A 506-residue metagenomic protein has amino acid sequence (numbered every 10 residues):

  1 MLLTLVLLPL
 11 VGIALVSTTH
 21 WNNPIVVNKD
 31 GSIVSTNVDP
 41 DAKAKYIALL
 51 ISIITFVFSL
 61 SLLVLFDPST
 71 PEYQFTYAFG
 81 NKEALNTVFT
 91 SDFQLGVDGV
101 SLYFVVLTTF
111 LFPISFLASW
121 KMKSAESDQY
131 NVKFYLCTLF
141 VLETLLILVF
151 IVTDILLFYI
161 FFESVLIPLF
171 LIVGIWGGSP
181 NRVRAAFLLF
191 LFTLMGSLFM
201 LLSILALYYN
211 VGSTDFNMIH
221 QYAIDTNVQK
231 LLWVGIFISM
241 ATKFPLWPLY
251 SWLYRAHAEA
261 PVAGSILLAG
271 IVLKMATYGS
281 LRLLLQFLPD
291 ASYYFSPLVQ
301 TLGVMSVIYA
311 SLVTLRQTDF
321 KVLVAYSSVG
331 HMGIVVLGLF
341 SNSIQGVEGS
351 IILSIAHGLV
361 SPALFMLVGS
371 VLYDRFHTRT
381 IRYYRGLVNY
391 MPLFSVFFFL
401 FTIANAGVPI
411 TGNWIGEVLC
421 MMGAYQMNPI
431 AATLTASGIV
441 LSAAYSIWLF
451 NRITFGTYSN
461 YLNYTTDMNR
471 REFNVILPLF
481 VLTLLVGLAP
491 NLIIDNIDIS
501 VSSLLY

Functional and structural regions predicted by a protein language model:
M1, L15-C137, S502: Transmembrane helix-loop-helix hairpins at membrane boundaries of multipass inner-membrane proteins
M1-L8, V97-T108, I155-P168, Q229-M240 (+2 more regions): Structural signature of hydrophobic alpha-helical transmembrane segments
I13-T18, L60, F116-L117, T144-L148 (+11 more regions): Alpha-helical transmembrane segments of multipass membrane proteins
A14-S35, P113-E126, L171-N181, F244-A258 (+2 more regions): C-terminal ends of transmembrane helices
N23-I25, K29, D39-A44, E72 (+3 more regions): Alpha-helical multi-pass transmembrane bundles of energy-transducing inner-membrane proteins
D67-D92, N181-R184, S197-S251, R255-A258 (+7 more regions): Juxtamembrane/interfacial segments at transmembrane-helix boundaries in multi-pass membrane proteins
Y254-A256, P261-A263, L273-G358: Acidic, glycine-rich loop-and-beta core segments that form the ion-binding/anion-interacting portion of active sites
S361-F365, I430-Y464: Predominantly late transmembrane helices and immediately cytosolic-facing juxtamembrane segments
